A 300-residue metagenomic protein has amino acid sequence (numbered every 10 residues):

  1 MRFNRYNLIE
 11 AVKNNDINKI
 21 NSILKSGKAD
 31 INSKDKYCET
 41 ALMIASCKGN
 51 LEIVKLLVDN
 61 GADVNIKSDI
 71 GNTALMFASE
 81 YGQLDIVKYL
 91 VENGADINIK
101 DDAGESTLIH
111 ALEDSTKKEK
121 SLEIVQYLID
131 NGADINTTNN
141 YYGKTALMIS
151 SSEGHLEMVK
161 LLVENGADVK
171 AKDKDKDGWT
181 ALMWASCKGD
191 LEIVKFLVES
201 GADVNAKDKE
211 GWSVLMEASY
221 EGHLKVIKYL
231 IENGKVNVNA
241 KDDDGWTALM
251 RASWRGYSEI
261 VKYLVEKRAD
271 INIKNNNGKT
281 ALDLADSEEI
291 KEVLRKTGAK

Functional and structural regions predicted by a protein language model:
N4, C38, G71, G104 (+5 more regions): Start-of-repeat signature of ankyrin repeats
K19, E52-I53, I86, K120 (+6 more regions): Conserved ankyrin/ankyrin-like repeat signature
I31, V64, I97, I135 (+4 more regions): Ankyrin-repeat inter-repeat connecting loop/turn
D35, S68, D101, N139-N140 (+4 more regions): Ankyrin repeat boundary/linker residues
V265, D270-K300: Leucine-rich solenoid repeat scaffolds
